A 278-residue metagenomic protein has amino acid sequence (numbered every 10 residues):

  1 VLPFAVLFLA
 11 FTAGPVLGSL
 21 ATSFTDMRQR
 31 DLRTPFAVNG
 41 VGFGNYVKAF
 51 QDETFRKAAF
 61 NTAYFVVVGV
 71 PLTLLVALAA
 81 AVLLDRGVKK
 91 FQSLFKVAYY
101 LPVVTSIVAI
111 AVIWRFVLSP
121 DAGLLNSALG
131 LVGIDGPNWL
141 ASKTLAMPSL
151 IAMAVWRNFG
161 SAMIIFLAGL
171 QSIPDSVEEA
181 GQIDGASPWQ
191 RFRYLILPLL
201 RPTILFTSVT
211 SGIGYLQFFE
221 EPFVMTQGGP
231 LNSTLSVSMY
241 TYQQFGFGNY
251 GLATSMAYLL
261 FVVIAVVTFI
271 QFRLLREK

Functional and structural regions predicted by a protein language model:
V1-K278: A structural signal for multi-pass alpha-helical bundles of membrane permease subunits that mediate small-molecule
